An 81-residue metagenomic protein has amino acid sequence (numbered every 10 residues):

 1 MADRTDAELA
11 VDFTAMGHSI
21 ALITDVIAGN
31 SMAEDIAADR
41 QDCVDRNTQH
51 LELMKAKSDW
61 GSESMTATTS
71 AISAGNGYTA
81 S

Functional and structural regions predicted by a protein language model:
M1-S81: Beta-rich interaction/scaffold domains
